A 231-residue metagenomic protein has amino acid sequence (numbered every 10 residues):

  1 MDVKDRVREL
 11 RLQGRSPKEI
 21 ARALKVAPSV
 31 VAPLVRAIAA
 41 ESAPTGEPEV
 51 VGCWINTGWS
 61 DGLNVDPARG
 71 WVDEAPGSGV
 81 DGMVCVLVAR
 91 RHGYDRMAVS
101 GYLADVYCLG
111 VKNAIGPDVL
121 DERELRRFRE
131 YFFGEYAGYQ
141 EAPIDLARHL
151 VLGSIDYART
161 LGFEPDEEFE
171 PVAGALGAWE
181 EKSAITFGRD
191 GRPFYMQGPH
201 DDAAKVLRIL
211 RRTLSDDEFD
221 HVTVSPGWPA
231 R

Functional and structural regions predicted by a protein language model:
D2-D5, S29, A43: Alpha-helical scaffold segments
D2-R15: Short, amphipathic alpha-helical "recognition" segments used to contact nucleic acids or chromatin
E9, R22, G101: Replace "anionic and nucleotidyl ligands
R22-R36: Short, basic interhelical loop/turn and adjoining N-cap of the next helix at nucleic-acid- or acidic-partner-contacting
A37-S42: N-terminal intrinsically disordered, low-complexity, charge-rich
A43-R231: Non-catalytic terminal/accessory regions
